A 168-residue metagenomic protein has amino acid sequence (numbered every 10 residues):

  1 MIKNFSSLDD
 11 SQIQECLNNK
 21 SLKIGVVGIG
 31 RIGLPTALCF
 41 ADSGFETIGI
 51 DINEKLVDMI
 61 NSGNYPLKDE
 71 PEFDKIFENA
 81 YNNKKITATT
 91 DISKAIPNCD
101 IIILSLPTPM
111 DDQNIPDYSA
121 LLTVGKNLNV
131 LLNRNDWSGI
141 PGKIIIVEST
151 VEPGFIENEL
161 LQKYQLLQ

Functional and structural regions predicted by a protein language model:
I2-K23, E46, I52-D100, T108-I115 (+3 more regions): Conserved N-terminal Rossmann-fold NAD(P) cofactor-binding segment
I29-G30: Glycine-rich Rossmann-fold phosphate-binding loop(s) that bind the pyrophosphate of adenine dinucleotide cofactors
G33-L34: N-terminal Rossmann-fold NAD(P) dinucleotide-binding loop
A37, A41-D42: Gly/Ala-rich phosphate-binding loop of Rossmann-like dinucleotide-binding domains, activating on the conserved
G49, Y81-K85, S105, A120-N129: Short alpha-helical interface elements
I102-L104, V147: Redox-cofactor binding/interface segments in oxidoreductases and associated redox assembly factors
P109-Q168: Rossmann-like NAD(P)(H) cofactor-binding subdomain of soluble oxidoreductases
